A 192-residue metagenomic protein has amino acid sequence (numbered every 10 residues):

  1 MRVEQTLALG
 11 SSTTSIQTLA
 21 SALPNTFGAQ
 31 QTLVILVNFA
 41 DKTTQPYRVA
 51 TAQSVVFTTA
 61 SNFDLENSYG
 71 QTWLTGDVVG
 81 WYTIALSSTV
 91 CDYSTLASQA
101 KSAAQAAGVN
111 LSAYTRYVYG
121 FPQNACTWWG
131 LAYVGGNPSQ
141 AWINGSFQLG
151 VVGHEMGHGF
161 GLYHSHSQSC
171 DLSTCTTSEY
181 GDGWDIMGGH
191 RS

Functional and structural regions predicted by a protein language model:
M1-R116, G120: Zymogen propeptides/activation segments of proteases
L111, T115-S192: Extracellular hydrolytic enzyme modules, especially secreted metalloproteases of the metzincin/thermolysin-like class
